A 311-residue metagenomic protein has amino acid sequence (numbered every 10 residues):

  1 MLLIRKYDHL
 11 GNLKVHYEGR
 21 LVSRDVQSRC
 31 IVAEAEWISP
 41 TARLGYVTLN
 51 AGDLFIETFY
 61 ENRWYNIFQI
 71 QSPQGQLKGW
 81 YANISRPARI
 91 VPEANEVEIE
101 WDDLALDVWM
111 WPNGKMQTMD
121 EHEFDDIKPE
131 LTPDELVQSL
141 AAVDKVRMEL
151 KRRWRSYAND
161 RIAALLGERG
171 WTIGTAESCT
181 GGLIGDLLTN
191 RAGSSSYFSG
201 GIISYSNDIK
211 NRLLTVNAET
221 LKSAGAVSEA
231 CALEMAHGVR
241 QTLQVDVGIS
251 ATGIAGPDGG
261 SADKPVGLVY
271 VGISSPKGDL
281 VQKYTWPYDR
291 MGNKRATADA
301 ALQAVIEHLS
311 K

Functional and structural regions predicted by a protein language model:
M1-D53: Charge-rich, low-complexity N-terminal segments
K14, W101-D103, A232: Short solvent-exposed loop/turn micro-motifs enriched in small/polar/acidic residues
R24-Q27, P73-G75, W111-K115, S275-K277: Short acidic-glycine loop/turn motifs at beta-strand connectors
Y46-E93, I99-E100, L104-L106: Phosphate/ribose-recognition catalytic cores of enzymes acting on nucleotide-derived substrates
E98-D102, V247-S250: Short loop/turn motifs at secondary-structure junctions and domain boundaries
D102-K145: A hydrophobic, small-residue-rich beta->alpha segment in the mid-to-C-terminal subdomain of diverse proteins
E135-Y157, E307-K311: Charged phosphate-binding loop/patch that engages nucleotide di/tri-phosphates or the phosphate backbone of nucleic
A158-K311: Short alpha-helical segments enriched in small residues
